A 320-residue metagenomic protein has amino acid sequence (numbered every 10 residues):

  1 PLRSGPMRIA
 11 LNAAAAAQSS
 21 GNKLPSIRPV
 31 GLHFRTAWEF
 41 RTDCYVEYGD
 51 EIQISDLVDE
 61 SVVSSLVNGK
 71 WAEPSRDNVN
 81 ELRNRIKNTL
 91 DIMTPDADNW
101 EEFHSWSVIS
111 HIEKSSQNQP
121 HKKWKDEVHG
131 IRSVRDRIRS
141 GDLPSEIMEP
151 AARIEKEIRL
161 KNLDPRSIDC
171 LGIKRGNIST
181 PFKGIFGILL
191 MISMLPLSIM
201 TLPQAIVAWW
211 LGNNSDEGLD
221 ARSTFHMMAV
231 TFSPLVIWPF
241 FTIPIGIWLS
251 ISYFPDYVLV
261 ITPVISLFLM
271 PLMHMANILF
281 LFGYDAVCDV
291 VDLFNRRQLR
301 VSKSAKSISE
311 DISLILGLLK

Functional and structural regions predicted by a protein language model:
P1-M7: Catalytic-site beta-strand/loop segments enriched in glycine and acidic/polar residues
A15-K320: Membrane-interfacial terminal anchoring regions of lipid-handling membrane enzymes
